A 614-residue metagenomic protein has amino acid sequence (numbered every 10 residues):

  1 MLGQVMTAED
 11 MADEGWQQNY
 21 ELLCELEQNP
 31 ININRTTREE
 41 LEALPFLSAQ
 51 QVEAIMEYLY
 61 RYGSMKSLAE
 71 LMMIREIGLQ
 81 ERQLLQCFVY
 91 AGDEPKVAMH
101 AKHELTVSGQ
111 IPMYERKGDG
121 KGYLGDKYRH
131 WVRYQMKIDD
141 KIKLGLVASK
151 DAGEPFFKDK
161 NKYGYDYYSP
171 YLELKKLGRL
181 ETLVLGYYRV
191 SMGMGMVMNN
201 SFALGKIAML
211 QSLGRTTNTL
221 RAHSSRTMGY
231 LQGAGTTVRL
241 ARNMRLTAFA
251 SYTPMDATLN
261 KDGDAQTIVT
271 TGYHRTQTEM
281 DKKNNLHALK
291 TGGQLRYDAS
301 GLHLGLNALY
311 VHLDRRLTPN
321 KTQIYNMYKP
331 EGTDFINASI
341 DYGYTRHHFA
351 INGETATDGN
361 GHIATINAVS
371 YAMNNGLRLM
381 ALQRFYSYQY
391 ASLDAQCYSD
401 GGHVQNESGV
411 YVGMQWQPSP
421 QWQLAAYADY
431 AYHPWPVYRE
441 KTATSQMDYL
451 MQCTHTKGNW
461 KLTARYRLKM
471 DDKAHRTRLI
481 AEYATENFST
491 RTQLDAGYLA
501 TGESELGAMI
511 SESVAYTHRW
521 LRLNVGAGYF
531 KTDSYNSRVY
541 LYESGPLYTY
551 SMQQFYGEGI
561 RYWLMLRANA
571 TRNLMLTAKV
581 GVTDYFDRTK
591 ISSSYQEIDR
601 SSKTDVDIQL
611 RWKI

Functional and structural regions predicted by a protein language model:
M1-P30, E94-H100: N-terminal, intrinsically disordered low-complexity tails/presequences enriched in Lys/Ser/Pro and small residues
L23-P45, R61-I74, Q86-A91: Extended, structured, electrostatic nucleic-acid-contact surfaces
S48-V52, G78-L79: Small-residue hinge/turn detector
K96-K121, M136, D140-L146, L183 (+3 more regions): Transmembrane beta-strand segments of Gram-negative outer membrane beta-barrel proteins
R116-V132, M136-E154, D159-Y168, G178-E181 (+2 more regions): Outer-membrane beta-barrel translocator/receptor signature
Y123-K127, G229-L231, T237, N284-P319 (+1 more regions): Exposed, low-structure sequence patches enriched in small/polar residues
S149-Y167, L220-T227, D281-N284, A356-D358 (+1 more regions): Outer-membrane beta-barrel proteins
G164-D256, L377-S392, R522-Y535: Outer membrane beta-barrel
